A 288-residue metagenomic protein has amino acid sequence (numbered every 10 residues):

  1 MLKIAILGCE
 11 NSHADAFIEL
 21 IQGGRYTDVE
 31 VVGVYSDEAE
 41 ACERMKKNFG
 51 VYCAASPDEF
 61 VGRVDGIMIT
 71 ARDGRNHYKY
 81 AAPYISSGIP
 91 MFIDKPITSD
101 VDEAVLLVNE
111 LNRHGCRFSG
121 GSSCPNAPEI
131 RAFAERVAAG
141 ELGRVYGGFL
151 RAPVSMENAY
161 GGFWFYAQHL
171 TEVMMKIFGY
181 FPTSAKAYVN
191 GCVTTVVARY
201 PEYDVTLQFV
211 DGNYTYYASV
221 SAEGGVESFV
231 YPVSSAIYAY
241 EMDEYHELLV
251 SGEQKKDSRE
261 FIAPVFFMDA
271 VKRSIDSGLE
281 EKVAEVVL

Functional and structural regions predicted by a protein language model:
M1-F49: N-terminal Rossmann-like dinucleotide-binding module
V32, L150-T215, R259-F266: Rossmann-like dinucleotide-binding domain that binds NAD(P)(H)
V32, V64-D65, Y146: Conserved acidic residues
R44-Y52, E59, R63-A71, L248-L288: C-terminal helix-rich "cap/oligomerization" subdomain common to oxidoreductases
N48-E110: Beta-loop-alpha module in the N-terminal Rossmann-like domain of NAD(P)-dependent dehydrogenases, especially those
T98-E157: A contiguous active-site-proximal alpha/beta segment in oxidoreductase catalytic domains
G191-Y245: C-terminal substrate-binding/catalytic lobe of Rossmann-fold NAD(P)-dependent oxidoreductases
